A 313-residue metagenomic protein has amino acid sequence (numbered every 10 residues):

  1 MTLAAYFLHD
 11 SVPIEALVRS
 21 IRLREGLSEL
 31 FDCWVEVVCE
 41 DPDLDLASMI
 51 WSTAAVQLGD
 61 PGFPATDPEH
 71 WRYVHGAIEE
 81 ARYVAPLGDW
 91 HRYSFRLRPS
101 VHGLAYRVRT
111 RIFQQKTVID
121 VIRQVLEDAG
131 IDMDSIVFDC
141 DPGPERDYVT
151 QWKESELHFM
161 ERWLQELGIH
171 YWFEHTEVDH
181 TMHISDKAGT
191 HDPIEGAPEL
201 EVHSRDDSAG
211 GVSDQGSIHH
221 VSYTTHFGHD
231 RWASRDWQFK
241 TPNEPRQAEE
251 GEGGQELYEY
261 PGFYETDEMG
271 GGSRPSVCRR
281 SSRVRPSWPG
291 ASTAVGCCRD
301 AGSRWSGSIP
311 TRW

Functional and structural regions predicted by a protein language model:
M1-W313: Amphipathic alpha-helical and helix-coil boundary elements used as assembly and membrane-proximal scaffolds
